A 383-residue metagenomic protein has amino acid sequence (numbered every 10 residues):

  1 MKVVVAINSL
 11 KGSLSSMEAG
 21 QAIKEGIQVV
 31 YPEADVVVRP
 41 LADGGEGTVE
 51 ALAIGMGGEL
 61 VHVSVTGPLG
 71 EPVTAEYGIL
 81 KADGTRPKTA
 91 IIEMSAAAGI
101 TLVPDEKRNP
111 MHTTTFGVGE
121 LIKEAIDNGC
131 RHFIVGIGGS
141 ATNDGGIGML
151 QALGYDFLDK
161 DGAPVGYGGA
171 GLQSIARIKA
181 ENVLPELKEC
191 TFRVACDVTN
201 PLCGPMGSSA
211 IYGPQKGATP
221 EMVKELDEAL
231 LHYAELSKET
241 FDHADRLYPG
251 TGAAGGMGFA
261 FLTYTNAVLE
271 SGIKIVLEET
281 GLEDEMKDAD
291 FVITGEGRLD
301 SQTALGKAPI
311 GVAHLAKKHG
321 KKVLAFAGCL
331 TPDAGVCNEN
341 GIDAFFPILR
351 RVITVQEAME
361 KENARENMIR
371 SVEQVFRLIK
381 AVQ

Functional and structural regions predicted by a protein language model:
M1-I137, A141-Q383: N-terminal loops that bind phosphate or other acidic moieties and the adjacent beta-alpha structural core
